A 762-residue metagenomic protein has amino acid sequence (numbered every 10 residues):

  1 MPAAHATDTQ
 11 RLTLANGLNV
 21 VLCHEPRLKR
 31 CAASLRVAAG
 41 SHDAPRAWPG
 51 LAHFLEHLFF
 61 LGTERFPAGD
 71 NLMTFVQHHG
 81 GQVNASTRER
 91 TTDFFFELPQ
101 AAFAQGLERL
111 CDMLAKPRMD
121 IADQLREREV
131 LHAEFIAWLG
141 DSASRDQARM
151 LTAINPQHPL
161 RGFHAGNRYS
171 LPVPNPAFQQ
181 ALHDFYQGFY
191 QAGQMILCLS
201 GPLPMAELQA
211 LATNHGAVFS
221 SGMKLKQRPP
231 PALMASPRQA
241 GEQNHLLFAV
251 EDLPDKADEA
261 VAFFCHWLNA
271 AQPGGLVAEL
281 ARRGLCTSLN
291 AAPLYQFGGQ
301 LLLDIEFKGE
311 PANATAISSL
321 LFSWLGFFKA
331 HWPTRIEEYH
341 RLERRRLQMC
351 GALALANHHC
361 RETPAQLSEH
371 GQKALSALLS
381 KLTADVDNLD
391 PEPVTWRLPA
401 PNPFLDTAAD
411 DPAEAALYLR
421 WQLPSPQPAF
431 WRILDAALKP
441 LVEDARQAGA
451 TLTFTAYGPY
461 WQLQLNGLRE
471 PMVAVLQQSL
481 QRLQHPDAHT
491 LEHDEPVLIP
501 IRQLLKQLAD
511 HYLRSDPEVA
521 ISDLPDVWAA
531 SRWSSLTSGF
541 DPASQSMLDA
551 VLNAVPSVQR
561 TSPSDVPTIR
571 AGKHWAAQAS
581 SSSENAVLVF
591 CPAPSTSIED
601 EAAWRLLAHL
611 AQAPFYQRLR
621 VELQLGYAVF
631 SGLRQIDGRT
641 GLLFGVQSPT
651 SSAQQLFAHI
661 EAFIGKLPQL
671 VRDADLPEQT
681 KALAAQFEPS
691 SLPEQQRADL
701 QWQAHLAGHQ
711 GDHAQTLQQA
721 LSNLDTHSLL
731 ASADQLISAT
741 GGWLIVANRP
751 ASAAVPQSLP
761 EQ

Functional and structural regions predicted by a protein language model:
M1-N19, H24, R30: Non-catalytic terminal extensions that flank enzyme cores
Q10-A15, M234-A240, P567-A571, W575-S580: Short acidic-hydrophobic surface loop/beta-edge motif
T13, G62, P67-P230, N244 (+7 more regions): Charge-rich, well-structured scaffold segments of protease-associated domains
G17, H24-V76, E134, K256-L268 (+5 more regions): Active/ligand-binding-proximal structured segments within catalytic/core domains that scaffold catalytic residues
V21-C23, Y186-Q187, A235, T407 (+1 more regions): Short, surface-exposed beta-strand/loop micro-motifs that present aromatic residues
H245, V250-D252, N585-S595: Conserved short internal alpha-helix adjacent to the catalytic or cofactor-binding core of large enzyme scaffolds
